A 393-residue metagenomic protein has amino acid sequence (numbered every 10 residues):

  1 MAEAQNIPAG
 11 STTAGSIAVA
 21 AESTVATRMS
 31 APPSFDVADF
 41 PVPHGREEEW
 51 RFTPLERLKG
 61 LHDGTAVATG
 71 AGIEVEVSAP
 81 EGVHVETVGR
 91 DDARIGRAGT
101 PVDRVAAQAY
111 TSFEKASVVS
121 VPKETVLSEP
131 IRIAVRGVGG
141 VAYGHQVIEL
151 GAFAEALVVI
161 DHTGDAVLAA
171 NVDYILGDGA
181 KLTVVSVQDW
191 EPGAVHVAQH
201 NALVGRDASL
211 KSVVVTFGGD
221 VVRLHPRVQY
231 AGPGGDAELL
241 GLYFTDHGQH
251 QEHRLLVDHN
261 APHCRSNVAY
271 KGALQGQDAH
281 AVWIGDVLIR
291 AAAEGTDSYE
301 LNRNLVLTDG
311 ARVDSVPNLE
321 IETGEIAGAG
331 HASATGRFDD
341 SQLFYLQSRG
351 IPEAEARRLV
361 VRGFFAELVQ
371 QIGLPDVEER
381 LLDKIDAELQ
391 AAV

Functional and structural regions predicted by a protein language model:
A2-K115, V121-P122, V126-L127, I131 (+2 more regions): N-terminal amphipathic, basic helical "cap/leader" segment at the start of enzyme domains
R28-A31, D39-P41, Y299-E300, D340 (+1 more regions): Generic hydrophobic-segment detector
W50, L359-V360: Residue-level "edge-of-site" marker
R97-I351, V361, F365, V369-V393: Conserved beta-strand/loop scaffold segments within soluble protein domains that form the structured core and edges
